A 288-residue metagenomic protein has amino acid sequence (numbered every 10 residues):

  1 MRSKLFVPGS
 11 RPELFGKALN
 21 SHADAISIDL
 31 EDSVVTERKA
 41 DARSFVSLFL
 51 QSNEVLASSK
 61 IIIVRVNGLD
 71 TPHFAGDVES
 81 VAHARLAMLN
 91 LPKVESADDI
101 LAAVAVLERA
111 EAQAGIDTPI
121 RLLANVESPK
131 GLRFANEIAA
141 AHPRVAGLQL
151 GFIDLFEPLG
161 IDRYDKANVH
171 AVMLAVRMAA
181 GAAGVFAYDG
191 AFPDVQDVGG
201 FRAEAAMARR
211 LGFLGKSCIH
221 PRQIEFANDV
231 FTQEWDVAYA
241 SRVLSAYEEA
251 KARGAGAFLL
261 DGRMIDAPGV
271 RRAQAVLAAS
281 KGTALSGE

Functional and structural regions predicted by a protein language model:
M1-E288: Expand to "…catalyze enediolate/carbanion chemistry for C-C bond making/breaking, isomerization, decarboxylation
